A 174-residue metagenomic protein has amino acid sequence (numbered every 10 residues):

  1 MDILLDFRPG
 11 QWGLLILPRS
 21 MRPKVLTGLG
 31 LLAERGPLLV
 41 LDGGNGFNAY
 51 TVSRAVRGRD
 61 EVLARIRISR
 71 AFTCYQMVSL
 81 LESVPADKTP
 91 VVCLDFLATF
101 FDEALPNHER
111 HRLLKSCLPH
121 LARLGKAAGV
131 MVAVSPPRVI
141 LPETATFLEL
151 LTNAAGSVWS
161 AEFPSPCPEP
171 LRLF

Functional and structural regions predicted by a protein language model:
M1-F7: Pre-Walker A adenine-sensing motif
F7-L80: Conserved P-loop
Q11-L15, G36-V40, K88-L94, A128-S135 (+1 more regions): Hydrophobic beta-strand segments of well-ordered beta-sheets in folded domains
G30-E34, P85, K126: Residue-level signal for alpha-helix termini/capping positions
N45-F47, F72, A98-T99, R138-I140: Conserved nucleotide-binding/hydrolysis micro-motifs of P-loop NTPases
Y50-V52, S79, D102-A104, E143-T144: Short, well-ordered secondary-structure micro-motifs
A71-R123: Phosphate-binding/switch loop-helix module in NTP-utilizing enzymes
L124-F174: Phosphate-binding/switch region of NTP-binding enzymes
